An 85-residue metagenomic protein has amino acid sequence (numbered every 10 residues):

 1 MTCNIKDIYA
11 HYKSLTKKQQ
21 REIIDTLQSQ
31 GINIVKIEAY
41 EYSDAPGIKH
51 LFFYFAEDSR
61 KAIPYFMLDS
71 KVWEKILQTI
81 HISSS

Functional and structural regions predicted by a protein language model:
M1-C3, H81-S85: Short intrinsically disordered terminal tails
C3-I24: Negatively charged, low-complexity tracts enriched in Asp/Glu with abundant Ser/Thr
T26-T79, S83: Acidic, low-complexity, intrinsically disordered interaction modules
